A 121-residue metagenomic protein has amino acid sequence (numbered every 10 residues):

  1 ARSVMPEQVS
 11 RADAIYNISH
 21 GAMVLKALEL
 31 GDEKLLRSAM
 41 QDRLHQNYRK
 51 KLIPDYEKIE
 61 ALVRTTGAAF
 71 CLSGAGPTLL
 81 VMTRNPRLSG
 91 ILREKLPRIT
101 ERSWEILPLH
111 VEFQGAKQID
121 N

Functional and structural regions predicted by a protein language model:
A1-A27: Anionic-ligand binding region
I18, L28-N121: Glycine-rich, charge-dense phosphate/pyrophosphate-binding loop(s) and the adjacent flexible "lid"/catalytic subdomain
